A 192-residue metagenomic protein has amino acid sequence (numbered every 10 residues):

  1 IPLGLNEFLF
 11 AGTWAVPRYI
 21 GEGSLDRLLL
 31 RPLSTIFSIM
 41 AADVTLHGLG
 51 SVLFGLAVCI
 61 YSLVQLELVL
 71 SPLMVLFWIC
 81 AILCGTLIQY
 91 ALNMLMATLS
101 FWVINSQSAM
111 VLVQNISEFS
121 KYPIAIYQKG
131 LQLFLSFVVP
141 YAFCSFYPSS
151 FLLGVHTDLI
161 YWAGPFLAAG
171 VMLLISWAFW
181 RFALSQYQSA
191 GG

Functional and structural regions predicted by a protein language model:
I1-F54: Hydrophobic alpha-helical transmembrane segments of multi-pass membrane transport proteins
F8, L56-C59, L63, Y90 (+1 more regions): Membrane-embedded alpha-helical segments of multi-pass transporters/permeases
G12-A15, Y19, A91-T98, W102 (+2 more regions): Membrane-spanning helices that line or support transport/gating and their immediate boundary helices in channels
H47-C59, Q89-N93, F137, Y141-A142: Hydrophobic alpha-helical transmembrane segments in multi-pass membrane proteins
A57-A81, S150-W162: Membrane-interfacial helix-loop-helix connectors in multipass membrane proteins
L76-T98, L167-S176: Hydrophobic alpha-helical transmembrane segments of polytopic membrane proteins
N93, A97-F151: Transmembrane helix segments
L167-G192: Junction motif at the cytosolic side of a transmembrane helix
